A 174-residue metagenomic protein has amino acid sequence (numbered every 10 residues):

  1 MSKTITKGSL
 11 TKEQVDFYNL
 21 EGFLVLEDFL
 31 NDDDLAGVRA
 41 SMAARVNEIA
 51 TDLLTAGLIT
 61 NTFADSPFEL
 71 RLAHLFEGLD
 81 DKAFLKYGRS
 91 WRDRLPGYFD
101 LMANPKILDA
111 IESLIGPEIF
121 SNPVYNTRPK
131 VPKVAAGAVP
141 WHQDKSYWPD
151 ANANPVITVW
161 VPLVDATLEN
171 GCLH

Functional and structural regions predicted by a protein language model:
M1-L20, E27-W141: Non-heme Fe(II)-dependent double-stranded beta-helix
R94, D109-E112, A135-H174: Catalytic core of non-heme Fe(II) oxygenases with the double-stranded beta-helix
